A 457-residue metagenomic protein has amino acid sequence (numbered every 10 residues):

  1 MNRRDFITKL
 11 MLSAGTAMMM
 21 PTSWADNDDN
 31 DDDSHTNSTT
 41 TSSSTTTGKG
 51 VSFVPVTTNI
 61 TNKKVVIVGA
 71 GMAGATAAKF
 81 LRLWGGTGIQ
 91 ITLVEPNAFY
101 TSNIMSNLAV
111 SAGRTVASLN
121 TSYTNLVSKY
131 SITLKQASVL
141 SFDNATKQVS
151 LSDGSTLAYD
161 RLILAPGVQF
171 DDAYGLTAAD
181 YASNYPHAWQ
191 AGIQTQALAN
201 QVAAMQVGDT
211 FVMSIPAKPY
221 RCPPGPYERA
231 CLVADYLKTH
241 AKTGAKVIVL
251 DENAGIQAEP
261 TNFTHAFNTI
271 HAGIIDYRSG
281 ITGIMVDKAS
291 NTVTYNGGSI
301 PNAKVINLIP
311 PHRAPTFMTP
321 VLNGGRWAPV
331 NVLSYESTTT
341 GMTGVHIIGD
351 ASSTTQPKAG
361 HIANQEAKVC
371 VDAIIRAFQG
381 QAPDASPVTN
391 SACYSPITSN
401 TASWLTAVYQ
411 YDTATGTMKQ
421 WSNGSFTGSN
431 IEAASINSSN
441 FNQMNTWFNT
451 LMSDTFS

Functional and structural regions predicted by a protein language model:
R4, T8, T47-N62, K135-A217 (+2 more regions): FAD-binding core/adjacent interface of flavoenzyme oxidoreductases
R4-D26: N-terminal export signals
D28-T133, P219-A258: Beta1-alpha1 glycine-rich phosphate/pyrophosphate-binding loop at the start of Rossmann-like nucleotide-binding domains
K129, T133-S141, T146-V149, L157 (+1 more regions): A Rossmann-like FAD-binding core segment of flavoenzymes
D180-V207, P301-Q365: FAD-site-proximal beta/loop scaffold in flavoenzymes
A351-P387: A conserved FAD-binding loop/helix module that cradles the flavin
I375-D412: Active-site-proximal substrate-binding core of FAD-dependent oxidoreductases
T406-S457: C-terminal auxiliary extensions adjacent to catalytic cores
